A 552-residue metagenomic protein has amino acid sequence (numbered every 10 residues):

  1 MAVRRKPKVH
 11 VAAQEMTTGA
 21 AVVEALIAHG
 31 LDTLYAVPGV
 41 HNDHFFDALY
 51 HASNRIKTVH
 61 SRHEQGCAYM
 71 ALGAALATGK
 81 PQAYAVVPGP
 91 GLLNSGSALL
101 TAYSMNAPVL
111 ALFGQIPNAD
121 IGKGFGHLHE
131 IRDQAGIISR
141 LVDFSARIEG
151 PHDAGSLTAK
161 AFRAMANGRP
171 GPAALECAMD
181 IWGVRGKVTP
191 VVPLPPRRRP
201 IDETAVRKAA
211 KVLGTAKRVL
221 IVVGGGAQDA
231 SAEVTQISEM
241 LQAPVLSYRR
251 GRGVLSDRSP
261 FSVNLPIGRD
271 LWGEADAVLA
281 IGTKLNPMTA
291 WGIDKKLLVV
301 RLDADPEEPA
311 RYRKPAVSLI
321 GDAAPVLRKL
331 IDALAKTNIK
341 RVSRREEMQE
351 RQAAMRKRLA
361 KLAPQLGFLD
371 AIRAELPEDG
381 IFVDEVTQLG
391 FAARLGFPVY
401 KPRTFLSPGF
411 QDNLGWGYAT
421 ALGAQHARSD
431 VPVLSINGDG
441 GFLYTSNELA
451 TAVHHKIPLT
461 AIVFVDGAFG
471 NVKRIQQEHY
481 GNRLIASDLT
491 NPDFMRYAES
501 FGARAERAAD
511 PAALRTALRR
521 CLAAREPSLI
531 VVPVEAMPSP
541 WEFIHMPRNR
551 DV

Functional and structural regions predicted by a protein language model:
A2-A13, H152, E176, V188-T189 (+5 more regions): Phosphate/pyrophosphate-binding active-site segments
R5, F113-G155, Y248-E347: Glycine-rich, acidic loop regions that bind phosphate or pyrophosphate groups
G19-H29, V37-V40, F45-Y50, E347-D430: Active-site diphosphate/adenylate-binding microenvironment
A21-L31, A74-G79, A164-R169, A205-V219 (+5 more regions): Glycine-rich phosphate/diphosphate-binding loops that line cofactor/substrate pockets in enzymes
P38-H41, I116-P117, C177-G183, G225-A227 (+5 more regions): Glycine-rich beta-alpha junction loops
D43-N118, G268, E274-A277, G282-N286 (+1 more regions): Thiamine diphosphate
D120-H129, M240, W272, A290 (+4 more regions): Thiamine diphosphate
R132, K160, A164-T215: Conformationally flexible catalytic loops at phosphate/diphosphate-handling active centers
